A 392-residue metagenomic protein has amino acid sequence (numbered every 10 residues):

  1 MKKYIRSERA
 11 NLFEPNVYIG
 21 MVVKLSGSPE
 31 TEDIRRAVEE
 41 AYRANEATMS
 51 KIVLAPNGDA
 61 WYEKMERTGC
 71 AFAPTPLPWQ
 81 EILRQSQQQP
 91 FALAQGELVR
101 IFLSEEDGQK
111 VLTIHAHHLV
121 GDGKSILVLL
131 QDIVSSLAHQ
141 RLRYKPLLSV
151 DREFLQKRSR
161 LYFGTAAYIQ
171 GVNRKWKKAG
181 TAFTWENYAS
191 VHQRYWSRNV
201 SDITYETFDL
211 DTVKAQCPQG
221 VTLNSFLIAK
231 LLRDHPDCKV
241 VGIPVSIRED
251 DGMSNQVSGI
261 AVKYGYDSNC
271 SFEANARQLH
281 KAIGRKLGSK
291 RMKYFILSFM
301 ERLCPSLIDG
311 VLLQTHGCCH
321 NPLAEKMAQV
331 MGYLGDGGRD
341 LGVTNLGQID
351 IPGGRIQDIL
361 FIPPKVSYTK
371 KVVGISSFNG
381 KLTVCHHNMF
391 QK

Functional and structural regions predicted by a protein language model:
M1-N57, T68, L77-V99, P236-K392: Acyl-thioester-dependent acyl-group transfer interface
K2-Y4, R9, I19-V22, V120 (+2 more regions): Non-catalytic, low-complexity flexible loops and terminal extensions
E14-D33, Q95-T113, A189-D250: Gly/Ser/Thr-rich phosphate-binding loops and adjoining beta-strand/alpha-helix segments that form adenosine-phosphate
R36-A37, Q131, A229-K230: Generic recognition of well-ordered alpha-helical segments within structured catalytic/regulatory domains
Y42, V134-R141, L232-P236: Short amphipathic alpha-helical signal-transduction/dimerization elements
D59-Y62: Minor-groove-contacting beta-hairpin "wing" of winged helix-turn-helix DNA-binding domains
T75-Q80, A92-H139, R143, V150-L161 (+2 more regions): Histidine-centered acyl-transfer/condensation active-site motif and its immediate structural neighborhood
